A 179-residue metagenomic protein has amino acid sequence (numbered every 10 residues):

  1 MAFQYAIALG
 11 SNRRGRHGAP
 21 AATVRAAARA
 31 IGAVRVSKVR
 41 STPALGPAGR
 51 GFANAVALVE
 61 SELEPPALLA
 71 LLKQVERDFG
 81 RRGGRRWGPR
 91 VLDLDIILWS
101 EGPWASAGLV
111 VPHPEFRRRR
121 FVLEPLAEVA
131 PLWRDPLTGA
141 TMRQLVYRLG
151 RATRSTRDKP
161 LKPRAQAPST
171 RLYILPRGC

Functional and structural regions predicted by a protein language model:
M1-P43: N-terminal beta1-alpha1 ligand-phosphate binding loop
Q4-A6, F52-V56: Short, solvent-exposed beta-strand edge segments and adjacent coil->beta transition regions
S11, A57-L63, L98-E101: Short beta-strand-to-loop capping motifs
R13-G15, L58, E128: Short histidine/acidic/glycine/proline-rich micro-motifs that form metal- and phosphate-coordinating active-site loops
S37, T42-A53, P66-L69, K73-A165 (+1 more regions): Flexible, gly/pro- and Lys/Arg-enriched active-site loops
